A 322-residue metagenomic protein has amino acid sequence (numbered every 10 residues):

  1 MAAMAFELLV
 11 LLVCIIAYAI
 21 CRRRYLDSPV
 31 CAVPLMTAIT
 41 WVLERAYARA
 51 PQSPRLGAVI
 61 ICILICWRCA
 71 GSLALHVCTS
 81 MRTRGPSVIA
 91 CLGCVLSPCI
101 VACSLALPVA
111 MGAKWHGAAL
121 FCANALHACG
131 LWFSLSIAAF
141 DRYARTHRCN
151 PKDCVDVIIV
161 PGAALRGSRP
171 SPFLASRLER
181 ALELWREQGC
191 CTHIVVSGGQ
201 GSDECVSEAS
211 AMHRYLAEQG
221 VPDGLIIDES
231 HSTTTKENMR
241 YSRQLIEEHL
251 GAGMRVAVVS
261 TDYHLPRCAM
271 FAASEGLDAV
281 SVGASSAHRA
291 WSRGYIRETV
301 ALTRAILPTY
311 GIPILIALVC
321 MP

Functional and structural regions predicted by a protein language model:
M1-R82: Membrane-anchoring/interfacial helices and their immediately flanking loops in integral membrane proteins
C31-A32, I89-P98, R304-Y310: Select subsegments of transmembrane alpha-helices in polytopic membrane proteins, especially boundary-proximal
P34-A46, P98-A106, M321-P322: Aromatic-anchored segments of alpha-helical transmembrane domains
L56, I63-G85, A90-T146: Transmembrane alpha-helices and immediately adjacent membrane-cytoplasm interface residues in multi-pass integral
V101, A118-N124, A128, W132-I296: A structural signal for short, hydrophobic/glycine-enriched beta-strand patches
G294, A301-A305: Membrane-embedded alpha-helical hairpins and interfacial helices in multi-pass inner-membrane proteins
R304-P322: C-terminal single-pass membrane-anchor helix
